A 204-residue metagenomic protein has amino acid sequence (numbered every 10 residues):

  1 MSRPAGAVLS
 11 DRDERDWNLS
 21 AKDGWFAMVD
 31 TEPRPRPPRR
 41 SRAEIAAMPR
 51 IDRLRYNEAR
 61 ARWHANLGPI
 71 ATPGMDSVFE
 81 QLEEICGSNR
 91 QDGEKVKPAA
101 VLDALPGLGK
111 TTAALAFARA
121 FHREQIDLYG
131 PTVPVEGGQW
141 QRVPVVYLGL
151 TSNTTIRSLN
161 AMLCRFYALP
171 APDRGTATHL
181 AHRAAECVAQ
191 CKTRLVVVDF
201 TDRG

Functional and structural regions predicted by a protein language model:
M1-V96, D127: A short, basic N-terminal segment
P38-L54, D92, G137-R142, T154-M162 (+1 more regions): Mid-core helix/loop region of P-loop NTP-binding domains shared across ATPases and GTPases
Q81, A113-F117, S158-F166: Alpha-helical scaffold elements adjacent to nucleotide-binding pockets in ATP/GTP-utilizing enzyme cores
E94-A116: Walker A/P-loop nucleotide-binding motif
K97-V101, V145, L195: Residue-level preference for the first positions of well-ordered beta-strands
D103-L108, S152-N153, D202-R203: Short, internal active-site loops enriched in acidic
A120-V133, L169-P170: Post-Walker A helix-loop "phosphate-sensing" segment adjacent to the P-loop in P-loop NTPases
L128-N153: Long, charge-dense
